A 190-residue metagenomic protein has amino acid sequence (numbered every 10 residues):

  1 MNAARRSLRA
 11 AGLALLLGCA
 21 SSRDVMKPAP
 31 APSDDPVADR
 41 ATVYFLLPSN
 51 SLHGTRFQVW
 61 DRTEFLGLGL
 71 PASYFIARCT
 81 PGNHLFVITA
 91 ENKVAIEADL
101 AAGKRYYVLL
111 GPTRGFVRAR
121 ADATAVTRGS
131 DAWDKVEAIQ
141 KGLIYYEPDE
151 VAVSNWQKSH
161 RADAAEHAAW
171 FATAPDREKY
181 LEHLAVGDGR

Functional and structural regions predicted by a protein language model:
M1-A4: N-terminal secretory signal peptides that target proteins for export/translocation
R9-G18: Bacterial N-terminal signal peptides
C19-N83, V87-R190: Short loop/turn and low-complexity linker motifs enriched in small/turn-promoting residues
